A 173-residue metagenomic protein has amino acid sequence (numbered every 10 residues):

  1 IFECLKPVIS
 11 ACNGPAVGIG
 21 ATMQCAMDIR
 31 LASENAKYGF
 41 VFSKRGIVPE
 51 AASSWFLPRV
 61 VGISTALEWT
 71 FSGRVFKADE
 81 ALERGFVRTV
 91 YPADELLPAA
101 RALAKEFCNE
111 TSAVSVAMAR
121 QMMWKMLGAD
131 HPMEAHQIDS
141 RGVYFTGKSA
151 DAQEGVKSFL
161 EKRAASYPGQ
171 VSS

Functional and structural regions predicted by a protein language model:
I1-E3, A11, V17-F71, R84 (+1 more regions): CoA-thioester-processing core
I1-N13, V60, Q137, F145 (+1 more regions): An acidic, glycine-rich surface segment that forms the CoA-thioester-binding/catalytic face of crotonase-fold enzymes
G18, V75, D94, A113 (+1 more regions): Glycine-rich phosphate-binding loop at the start of an alpha helix
I29, E68, S72-R74, E80 (+2 more regions): Well-ordered beta-strand positions
L31-A36, V87-Q137, A150, S166-S173: C-terminal long alpha-helix characteristic of the crotonase
W69-T70, A119-M122, V143, F159: Short alpha-helical scaffolding segments that buttress acidic/His motifs in well-ordered protein cores
K148-A152, S158: Interdomain hinge/lid region at the active-site interface of Rossmann-like NAD(P)-dependent oxidoreductases
